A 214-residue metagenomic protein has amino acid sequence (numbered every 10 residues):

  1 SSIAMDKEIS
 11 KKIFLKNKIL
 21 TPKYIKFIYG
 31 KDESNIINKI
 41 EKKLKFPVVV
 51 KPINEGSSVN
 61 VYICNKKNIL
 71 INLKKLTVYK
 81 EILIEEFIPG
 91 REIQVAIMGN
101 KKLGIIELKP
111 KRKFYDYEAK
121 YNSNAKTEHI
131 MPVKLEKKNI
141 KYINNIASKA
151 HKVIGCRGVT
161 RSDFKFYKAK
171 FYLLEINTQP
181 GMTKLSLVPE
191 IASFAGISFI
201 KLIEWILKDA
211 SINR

Functional and structural regions predicted by a protein language model:
S2-G90: Active-site nucleotide/adenylate-binding loops and adjacent lid/helix of ATP-dependent enzymes
K18, E136-R214: ATP-dependent carboxylate activation and anion-phosphoryl transfer catalytic cores that bind Mg-ATP to form
I37-E41, L73-T77, E118, I143-H151 (+1 more regions): A generic alpha-helix structural signal
K43-P47, E92-Q94, R161, L173: Broad gene-expression machinery/nucleic-acid interaction feature
G56, R91, R112, P180-M182: Feature marks short, surface-exposed loop/turn motifs that line or immediately flank catalytic pockets and channel
S58, T127-H129, K184-V188: Short small-residue beta-strand/loop micro-motif enriched in glycine and branched aliphatics
N65-N145, F166-Y172: Phosphate-binding site of ATP-dependent enzymes
